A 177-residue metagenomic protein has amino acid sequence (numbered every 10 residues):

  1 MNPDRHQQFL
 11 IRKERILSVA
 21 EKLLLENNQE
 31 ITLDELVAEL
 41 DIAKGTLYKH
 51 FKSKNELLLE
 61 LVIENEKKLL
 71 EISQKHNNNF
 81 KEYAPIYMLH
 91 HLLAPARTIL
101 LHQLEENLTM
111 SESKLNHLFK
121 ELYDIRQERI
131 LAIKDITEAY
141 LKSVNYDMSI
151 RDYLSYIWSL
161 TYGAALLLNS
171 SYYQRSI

Functional and structural regions predicted by a protein language model:
M1-E39, E56-L59: Basic, helix-initiating cap at the start of DNA-binding domains
R15, V19-E26, K68-H76, Y156 (+1 more regions): Solvent-exposed, amphipathic alpha-helical segments
A20, F51, V62: DNA major-groove recognition helix of helix-turn-helix
D41-F51: Short hydrophobic/aromatic patch on the recognition helix
E60, E71-I99, I150-I157: Hydrophobic alpha-helical connector segments
L93-K120, L166-S171: Amphipathic alpha-helical segments used for helix-helix packing
S113-N145, R151-Y156: Amphipathic alpha-helical packing segments from all-alpha helical-bundle domains
L141-I177: Hydrophobic/aromatic-rich alpha-helical bundle segments in the mid-to-C-terminal region
